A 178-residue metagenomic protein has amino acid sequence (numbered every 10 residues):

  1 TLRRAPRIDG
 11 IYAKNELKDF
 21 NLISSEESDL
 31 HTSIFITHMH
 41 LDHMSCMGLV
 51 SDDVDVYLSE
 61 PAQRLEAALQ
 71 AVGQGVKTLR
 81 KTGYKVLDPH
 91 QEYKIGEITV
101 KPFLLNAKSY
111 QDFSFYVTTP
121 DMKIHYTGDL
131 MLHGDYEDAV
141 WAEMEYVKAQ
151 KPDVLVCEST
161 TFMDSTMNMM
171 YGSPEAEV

Functional and structural regions predicted by a protein language model:
T1-S33, D42-V178: His/Asp/Glu-rich metal-coordinating catalytic cores of metallo-dependent phosphodiesterases/hydrolases acting on
I36: Short beta-strand-to-coil loop within P-loop NTPase ATPase cores
